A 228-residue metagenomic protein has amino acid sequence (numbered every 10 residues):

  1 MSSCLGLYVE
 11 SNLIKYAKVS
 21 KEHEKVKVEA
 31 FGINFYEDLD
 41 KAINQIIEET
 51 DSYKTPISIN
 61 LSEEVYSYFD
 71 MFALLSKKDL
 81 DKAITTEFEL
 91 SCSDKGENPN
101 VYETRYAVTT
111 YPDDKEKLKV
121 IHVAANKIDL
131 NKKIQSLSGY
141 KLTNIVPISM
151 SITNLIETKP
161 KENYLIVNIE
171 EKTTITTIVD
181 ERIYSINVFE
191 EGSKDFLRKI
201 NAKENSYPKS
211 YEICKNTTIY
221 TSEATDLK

Functional and structural regions predicted by a protein language model:
M1-Y36, E49: N-terminal basic/disordered segments at the start of proteins
S3-K18, K115-I213: Small-residue (GG/TT-enriched) beta-loop-alpha framework at ligand/catalytic clefts
K25, L74-L80, G139-T143: A short alpha->loop->secondary-structure connector
V26, Y66-D70, L197: Switch/connector loops and helix/strand junctions flanking conserved nucleotide-binding motifs in nucleotide-processing
Q45-P56, L137, Y207-K209, K228: Phosphate/pyrophosphate-binding loops at sites that engage ATP/ADP/AMP, CoA/4′-phosphopantetheine, polyphosphate
D51-V65, K141-N144, I219: Short glycine-rich phosphate-binding loop at a beta-alpha junction
S62-V120: Internal amphipathic helical hairpin motif
I219-K228: Helical "lid/coupling" subdomains associated with nucleotide-phosphate turnover
